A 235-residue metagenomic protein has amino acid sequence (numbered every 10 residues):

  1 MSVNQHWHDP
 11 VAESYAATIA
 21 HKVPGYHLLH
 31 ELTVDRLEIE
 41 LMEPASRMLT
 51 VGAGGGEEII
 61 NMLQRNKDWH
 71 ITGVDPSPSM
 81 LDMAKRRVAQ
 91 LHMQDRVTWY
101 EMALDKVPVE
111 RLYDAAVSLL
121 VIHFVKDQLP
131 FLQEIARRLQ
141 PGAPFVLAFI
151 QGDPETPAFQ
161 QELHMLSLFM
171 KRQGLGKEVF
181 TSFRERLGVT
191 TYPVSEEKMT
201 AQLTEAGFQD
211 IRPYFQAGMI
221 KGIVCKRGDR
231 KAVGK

Functional and structural regions predicted by a protein language model:
M1-A16, L166: N-terminal, positively charged/glycine-rich alpha-helical extensions of SAM-dependent methyltransferases
G25-P44: Conserved alpha-helix/loop element of class I SAM-dependent methyltransferases that forms part of the SAM/SAH-binding
R47-V51, G55-K106: Class I SAM-dependent methyltransferase SAM/SAH-binding core
D105-A116: A short acidic, Gly/Pro-enriched loop at the edge of an enzyme's catalytic core that lines a small-molecule cofactor
D114-Q128: A short SAM/SAH-binding and catalytic strip from SAM-dependent methyltransferases
L129-P141: A short glycine-rich, Lys/Arg-flanked "PGG" loop and its adjoining helix->strand segment in the class I
V146-Q173: Conserved class I S-adenosyl-L-methionine
V189-A206: Short alpha-helix
